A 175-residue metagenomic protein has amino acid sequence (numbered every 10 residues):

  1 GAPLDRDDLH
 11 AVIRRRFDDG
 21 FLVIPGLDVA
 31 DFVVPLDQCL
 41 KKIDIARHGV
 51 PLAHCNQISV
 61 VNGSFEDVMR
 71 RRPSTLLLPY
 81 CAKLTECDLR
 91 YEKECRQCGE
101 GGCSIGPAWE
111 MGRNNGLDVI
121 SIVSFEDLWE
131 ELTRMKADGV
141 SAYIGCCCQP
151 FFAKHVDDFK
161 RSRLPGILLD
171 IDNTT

Functional and structural regions predicted by a protein language model:
G1-P79: Electropositive, gly/pro-rich neighborhoods at or near active sites that engage anionic ligands
F65-D118: Redox- and metal-dependent alpha/beta enzyme cores, enriched for Fe-S-associated oxidoreductases and cofactor-handling
L78-P79, I120-F125, I144-Q149: Short His-Asn-centered micro-motif
G112-L117, R134-A142: Short, surface-exposed connector motifs at secondary-structure boundaries
F125-K136, F151-K154: A short, acidic, amphipathic alpha-helical segment used as a generic capping/interface helix at domain edges
T133-D138, V156-I167: Short, surface-exposed basic-aromatic patches at helix termini and helix-loop junctions that form
C147-K154, D158-F159: Extended, charge-rich low-complexity interaction segments
P165-T175: Ser/Thr/Gly-rich flexible loops in soluble cytosolic domains mediating phosphotransfer, phosphorylation
